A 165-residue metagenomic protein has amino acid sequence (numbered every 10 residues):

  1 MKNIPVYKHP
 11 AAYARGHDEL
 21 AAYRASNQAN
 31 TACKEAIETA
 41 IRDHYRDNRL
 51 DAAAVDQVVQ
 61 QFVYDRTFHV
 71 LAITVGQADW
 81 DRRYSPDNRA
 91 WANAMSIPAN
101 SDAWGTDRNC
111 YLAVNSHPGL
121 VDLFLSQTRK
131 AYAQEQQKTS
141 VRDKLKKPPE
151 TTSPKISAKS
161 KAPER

Functional and structural regions predicted by a protein language model:
M1-E164: Gram-negative host-targeted secretion-system effectors, predominantly Type III and Type IV, recognized via long
